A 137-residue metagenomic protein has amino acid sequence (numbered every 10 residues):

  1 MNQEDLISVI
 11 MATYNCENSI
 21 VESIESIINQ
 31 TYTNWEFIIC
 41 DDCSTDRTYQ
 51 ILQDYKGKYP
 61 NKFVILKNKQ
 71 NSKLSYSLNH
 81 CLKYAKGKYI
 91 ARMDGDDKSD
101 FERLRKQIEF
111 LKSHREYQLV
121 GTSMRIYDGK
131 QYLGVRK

Functional and structural regions predicted by a protein language model:
M1-K137: Nucleotide-sugar donor-binding/catalytic module of glycosyltransferases that assemble extracellular/cell-envelope
